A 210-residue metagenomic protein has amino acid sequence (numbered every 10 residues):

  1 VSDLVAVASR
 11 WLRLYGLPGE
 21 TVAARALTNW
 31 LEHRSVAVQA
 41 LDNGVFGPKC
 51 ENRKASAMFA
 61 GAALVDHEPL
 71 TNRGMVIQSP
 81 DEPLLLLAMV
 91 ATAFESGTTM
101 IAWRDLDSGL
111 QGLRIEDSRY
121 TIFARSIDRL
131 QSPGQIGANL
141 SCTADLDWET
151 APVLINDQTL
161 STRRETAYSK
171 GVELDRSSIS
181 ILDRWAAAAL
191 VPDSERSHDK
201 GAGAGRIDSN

Functional and structural regions predicted by a protein language model:
V1-E32: N-terminal interaction modules that seed assembly of large macromolecular complexes
S2-S9, A60-H67, V153: Aromatic-enriched hydrophobic runs in primary sequence
E20, A24-R119: A glycine-rich, acidic short-motif signal
A124-N210: Extended, charged low-complexity segments that frequently continue into or abut oligomerization scaffolds
